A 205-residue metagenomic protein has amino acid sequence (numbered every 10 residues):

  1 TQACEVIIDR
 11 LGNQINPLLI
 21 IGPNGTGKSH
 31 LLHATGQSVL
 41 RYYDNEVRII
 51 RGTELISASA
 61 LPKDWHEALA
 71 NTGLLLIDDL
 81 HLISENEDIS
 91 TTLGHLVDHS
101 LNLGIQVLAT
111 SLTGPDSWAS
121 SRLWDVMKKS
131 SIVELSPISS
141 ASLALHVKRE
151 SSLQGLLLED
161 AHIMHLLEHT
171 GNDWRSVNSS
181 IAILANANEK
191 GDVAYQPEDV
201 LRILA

Functional and structural regions predicted by a protein language model:
T1-P17: Pre-Walker A (pre-P-loop) alpha-helix and adjacent loop at the N terminus of AAA/AAA+ ATPase modules, a conserved
G12-L32: Walker A/P-loop nucleotide-binding motif
L40-L74, S84-E87: Short glycine-rich substrate-engagement loop in P-loop NTPases that contacts/grips substrate
I50, L76, I105-T113: Structural recognition of the conserved hydrophobic beta-strand(s) that form the central parallel beta-sheet of P-loop
P115-K129: Short regulatory helix/loop adjacent to the ATP-binding pocket of P-loop NTPases
S130-S142: Conserved AAA+ ATPase "SRH/arginine-finger" region at the nucleotide-binding site
K148, M164-H169, R175-K190: C-terminal helical "lid" of AAA+/P-loop NTPase domains
I163, A187-L204: Conserved C-terminal helix/linker of AAA+ ATPases
